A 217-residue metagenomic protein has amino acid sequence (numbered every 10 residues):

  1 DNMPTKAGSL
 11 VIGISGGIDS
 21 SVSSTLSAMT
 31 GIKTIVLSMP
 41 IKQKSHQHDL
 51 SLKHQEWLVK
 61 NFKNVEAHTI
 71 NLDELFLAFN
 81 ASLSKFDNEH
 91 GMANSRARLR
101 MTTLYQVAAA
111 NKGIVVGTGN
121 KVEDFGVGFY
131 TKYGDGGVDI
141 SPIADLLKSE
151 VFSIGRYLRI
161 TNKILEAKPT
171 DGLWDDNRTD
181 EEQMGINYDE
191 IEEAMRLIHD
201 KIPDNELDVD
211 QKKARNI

Functional and structural regions predicted by a protein language model:
D1-F129: ATP-dependent adenylation/nucleotidyltransferase module used to activate substrates
D1-I14, I18, V22-L26, G136 (+1 more regions): Peripheral terminal appendages
N2, L58-N61, N111, I154 (+2 more regions): Change "in soluble alpha/beta enzymes" to "in soluble alpha/beta proteins
S45-H48, R98-M101, V116, D145-S149 (+2 more regions): Electropositive phosphate-/nucleotide-binding environments in soluble metabolic enzymes
D49-E56, T102, S149-L158, N162 (+1 more regions): Residues on a specific face of well-ordered alpha-helices
K53, E74-A81, S153, E166 (+2 more regions): Charged/polar, solvent-exposed surface patches and flexible loops
V59-T69, A93-R98, P142-E150, Y188-K201: Short, basic, helix/turn surface patches
I114-N187: Catalytic subdomain that performs nucleotidyl-dependent activation
